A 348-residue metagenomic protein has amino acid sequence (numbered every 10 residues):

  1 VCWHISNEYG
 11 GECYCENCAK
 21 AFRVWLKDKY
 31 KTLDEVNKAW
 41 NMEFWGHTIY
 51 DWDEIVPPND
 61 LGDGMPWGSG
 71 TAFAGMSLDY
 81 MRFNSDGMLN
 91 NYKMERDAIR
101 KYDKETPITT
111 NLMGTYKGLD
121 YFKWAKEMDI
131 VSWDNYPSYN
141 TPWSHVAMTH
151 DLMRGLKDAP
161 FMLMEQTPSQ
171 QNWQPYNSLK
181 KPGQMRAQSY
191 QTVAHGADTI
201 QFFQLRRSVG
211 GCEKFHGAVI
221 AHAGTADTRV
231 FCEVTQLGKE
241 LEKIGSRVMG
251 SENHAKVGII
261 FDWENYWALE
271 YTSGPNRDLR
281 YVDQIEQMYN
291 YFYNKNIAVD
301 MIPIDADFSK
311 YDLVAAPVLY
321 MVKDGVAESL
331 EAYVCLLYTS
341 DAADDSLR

Functional and structural regions predicted by a protein language model:
V1-I130, D134-D151: Polysaccharide-binding and catalytic clefts of secreted carbohydrate-active enzymes
S6-Y9, W263, S346: Short, flexible active-site-adjacent loop segments at beta-strand->alpha-helix junctions, enriched in small/polar
I55, E105, G114, Y136-S340 (+1 more regions): Carbohydrate-binding surfaces of carbohydrate-active enzymes
V131, S346-L347: Extended hydrophobic secondary-structure segments
A343: Calcium-binding loop positions in Ca2+-binding modules
